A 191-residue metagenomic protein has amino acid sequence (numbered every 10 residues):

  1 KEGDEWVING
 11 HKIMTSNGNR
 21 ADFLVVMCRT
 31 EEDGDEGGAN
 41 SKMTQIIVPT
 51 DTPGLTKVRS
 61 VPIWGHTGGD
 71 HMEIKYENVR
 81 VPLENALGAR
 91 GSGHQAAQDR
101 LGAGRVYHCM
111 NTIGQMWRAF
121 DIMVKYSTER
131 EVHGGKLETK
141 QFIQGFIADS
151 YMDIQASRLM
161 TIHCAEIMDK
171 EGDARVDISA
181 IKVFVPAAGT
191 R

Functional and structural regions predicted by a protein language model:
E2-W6, E73-N78, L83, A89-R191: Alpha-helical interface subdomain recognition
E5, N9-K57: A short core secondary-structure module
I13-N19, H66, A103-Y107: Glycine-rich phosphate/pyrophosphate-binding beta-alpha loops
G18, G38-N40, G68-G69, D173 (+1 more regions): A generic fold-level signal
S41-K42, S60-W64, L87-A96: Short intrinsically disordered coil segments
K42, D70, S179: Exposed loop/turn and edge beta-strand positions of beta-sandwich/beta-sheet ligand-binding modules
D51-P82: Flexible, small-/acidic-enriched active-site or ligand-binding loops
